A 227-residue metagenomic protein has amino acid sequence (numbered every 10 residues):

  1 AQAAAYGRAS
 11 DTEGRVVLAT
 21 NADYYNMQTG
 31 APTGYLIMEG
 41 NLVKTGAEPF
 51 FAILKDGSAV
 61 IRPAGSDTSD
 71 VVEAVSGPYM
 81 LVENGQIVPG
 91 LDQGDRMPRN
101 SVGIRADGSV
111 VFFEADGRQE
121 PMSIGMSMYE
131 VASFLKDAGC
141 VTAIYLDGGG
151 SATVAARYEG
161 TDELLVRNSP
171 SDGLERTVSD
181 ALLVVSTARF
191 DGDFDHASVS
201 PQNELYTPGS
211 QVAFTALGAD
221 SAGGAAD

Functional and structural regions predicted by a protein language model:
A1-D227: Gly/Ser/Thr/Pro-rich low-complexity, intrinsically disordered segments
